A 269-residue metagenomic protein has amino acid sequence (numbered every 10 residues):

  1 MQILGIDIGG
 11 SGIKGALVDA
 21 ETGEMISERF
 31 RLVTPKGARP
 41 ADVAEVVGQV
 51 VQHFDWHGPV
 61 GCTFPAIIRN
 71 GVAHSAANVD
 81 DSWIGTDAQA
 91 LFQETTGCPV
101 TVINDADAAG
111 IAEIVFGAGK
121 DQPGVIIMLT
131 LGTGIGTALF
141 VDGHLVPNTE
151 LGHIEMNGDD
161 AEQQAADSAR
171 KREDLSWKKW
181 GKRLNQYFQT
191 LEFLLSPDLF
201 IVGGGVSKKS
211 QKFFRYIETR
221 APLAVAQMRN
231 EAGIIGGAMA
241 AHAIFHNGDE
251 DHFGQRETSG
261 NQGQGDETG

Functional and structural regions predicted by a protein language model:
M1-V60, I68-V72, F92-C98, A112-M128 (+1 more regions): ATP-binding/phosphotransfer module of carbohydrate and carboxylate kinases, centering on a glycine-rich
F64: Glycine-rich nucleotide/cofactor/substrate-binding loop typically near the N-terminus or early in the first domain
A73-G85: A charged helix-plus-loop insertion that forms the helical arch/lid used to bind and gate nucleic-acid substrates
D87-L91: Two-metal-ion acidic nuclease core segments, chiefly of the RNase H-like superfamily
V100-D105: General beta-strand structural signal in soluble alpha/beta enzymes
D107-I111: Short acidic loop-to-helix transition motifs that present clustered carboxylates
G136: Histidine-centered metal-chelating micro-motifs
